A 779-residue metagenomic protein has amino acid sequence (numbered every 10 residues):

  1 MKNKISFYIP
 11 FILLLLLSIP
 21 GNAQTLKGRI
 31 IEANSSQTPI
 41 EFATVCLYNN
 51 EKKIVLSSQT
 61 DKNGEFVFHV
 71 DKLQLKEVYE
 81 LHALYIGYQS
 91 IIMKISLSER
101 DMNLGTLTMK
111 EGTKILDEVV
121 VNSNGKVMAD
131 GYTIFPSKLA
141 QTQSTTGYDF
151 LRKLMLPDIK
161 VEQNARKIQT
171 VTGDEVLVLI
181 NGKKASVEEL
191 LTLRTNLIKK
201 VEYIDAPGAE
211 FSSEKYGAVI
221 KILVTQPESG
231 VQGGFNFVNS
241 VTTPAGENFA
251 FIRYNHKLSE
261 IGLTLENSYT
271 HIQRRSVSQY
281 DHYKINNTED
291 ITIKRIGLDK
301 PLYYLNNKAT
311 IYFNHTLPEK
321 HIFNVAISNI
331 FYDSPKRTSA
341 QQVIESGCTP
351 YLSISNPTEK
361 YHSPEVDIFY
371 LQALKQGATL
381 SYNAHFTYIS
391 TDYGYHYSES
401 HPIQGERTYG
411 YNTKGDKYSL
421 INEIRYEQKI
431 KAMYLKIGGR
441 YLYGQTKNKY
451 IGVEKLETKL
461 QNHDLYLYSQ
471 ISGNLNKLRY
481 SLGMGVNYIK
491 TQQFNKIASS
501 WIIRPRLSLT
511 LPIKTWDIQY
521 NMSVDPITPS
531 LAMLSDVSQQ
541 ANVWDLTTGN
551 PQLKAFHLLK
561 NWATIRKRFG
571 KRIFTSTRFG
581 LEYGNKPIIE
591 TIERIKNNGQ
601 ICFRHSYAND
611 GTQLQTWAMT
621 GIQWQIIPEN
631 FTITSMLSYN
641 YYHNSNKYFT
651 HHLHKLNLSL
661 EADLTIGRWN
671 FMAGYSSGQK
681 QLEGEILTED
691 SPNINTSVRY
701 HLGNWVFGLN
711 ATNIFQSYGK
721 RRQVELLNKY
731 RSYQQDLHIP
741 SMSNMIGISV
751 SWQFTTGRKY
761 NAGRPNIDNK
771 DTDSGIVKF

Functional and structural regions predicted by a protein language model:
S35, C46-Y48, H82-Y88, M102-Q141 (+3 more regions): Short, acidic, small-residue-rich periplasmic hinge/interaction motif at the N-terminus of Gram-negative outer-membrane
E51-V67: Short, acidic Ser/Thr/Gly-rich low-complexity loop/linker segments typical of extracellular and cell-surface proteins
K52-K53, Q74-K94: A short, solvent-exposed loop/turn motif at the edges and junctions of modular extracellular/periplasmic domains
G105-T108, E118, N122, G147-F150 (+4 more regions): N-terminal periplasmic accessory domains that precede and gate Gram-negative outer-membrane beta-barrel machines
Q143-T146, M155, A185-S186, L190-L193 (+7 more regions): Exposed, low-structure sequence patches enriched in small/polar residues
K160-A206: Periplasmic plug
S213-I220, E228-V277, Y304-N307: Outer-membrane beta-barrel translocator/receptor signature
T270-T379, N383-K417, L460, V537-A541 (+4 more regions): Flexible loop and strand-edge segments within Gram-negative outer membrane beta-barrel domains
